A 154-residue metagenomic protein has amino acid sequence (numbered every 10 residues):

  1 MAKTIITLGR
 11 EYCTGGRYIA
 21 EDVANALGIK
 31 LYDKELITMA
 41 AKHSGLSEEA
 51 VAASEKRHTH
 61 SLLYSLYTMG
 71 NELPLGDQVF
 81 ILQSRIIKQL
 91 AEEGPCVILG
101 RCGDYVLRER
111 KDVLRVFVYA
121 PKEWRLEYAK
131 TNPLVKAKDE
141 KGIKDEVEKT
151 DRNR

Functional and structural regions predicted by a protein language model:
A2-E11, G94: Pre-Walker A (Motif I) flank of P-loop NTPase domains
I6, Y32, L114-V116: Hydrophobic/aromatic beta-strand patches that form the interior of the parallel beta-sheet core in alpha/beta enzyme
T7-A24: Glycine-rich phosphate-binding P-loop
K30-A41: Short beta-strand-centered segment that lines the nucleotide-binding/catalytic pocket of NTP-utilizing
A40-P95: ATP-dependent small-molecule kinase phosphotransfer cores that center on conserved nucleotide phosphate-binding segments
T59-L66, K138-R154: Small-molecule kinase domains that catalyze NTP-dependent phosphoryl transfer to phosphate-bearing small molecules
G100-D104: Short, polar loop motifs at secondary-structure junctions
E109-K130, D145-V147: Conserved phosphate-donor/acceptor-positioning beta-strand/loop module used by diverse small-molecule
